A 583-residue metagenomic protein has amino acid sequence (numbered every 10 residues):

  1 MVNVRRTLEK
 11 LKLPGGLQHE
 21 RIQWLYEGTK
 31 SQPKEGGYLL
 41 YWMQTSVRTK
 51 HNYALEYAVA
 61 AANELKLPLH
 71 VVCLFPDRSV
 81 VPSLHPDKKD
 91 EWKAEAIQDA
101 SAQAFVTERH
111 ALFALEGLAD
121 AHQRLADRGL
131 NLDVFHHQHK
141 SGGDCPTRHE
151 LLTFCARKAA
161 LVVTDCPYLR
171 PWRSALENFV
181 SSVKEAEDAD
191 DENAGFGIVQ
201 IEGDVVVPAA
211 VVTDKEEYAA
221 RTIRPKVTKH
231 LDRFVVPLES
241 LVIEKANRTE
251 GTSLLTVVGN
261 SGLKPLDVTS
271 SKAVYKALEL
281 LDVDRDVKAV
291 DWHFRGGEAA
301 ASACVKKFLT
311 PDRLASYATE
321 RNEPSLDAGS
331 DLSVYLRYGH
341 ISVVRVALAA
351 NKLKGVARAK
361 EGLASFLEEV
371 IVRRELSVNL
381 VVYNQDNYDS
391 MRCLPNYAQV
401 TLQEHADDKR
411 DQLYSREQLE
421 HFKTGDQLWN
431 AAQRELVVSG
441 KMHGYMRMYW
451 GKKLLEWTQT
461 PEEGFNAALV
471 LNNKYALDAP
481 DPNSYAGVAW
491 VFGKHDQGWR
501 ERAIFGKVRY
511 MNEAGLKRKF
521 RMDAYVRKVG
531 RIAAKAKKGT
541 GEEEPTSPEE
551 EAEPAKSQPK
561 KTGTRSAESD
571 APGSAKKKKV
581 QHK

Functional and structural regions predicted by a protein language model:
M1-E250, R434, K453, W457-G487 (+1 more regions): Trp/Phe/Arg-rich N-terminal binding region typifying the photolyase-homology
M1-V2, T540-K583: Intrinsic disorder/low-complexity signal
N3-R5, S181-K184, V258-G259, T269 (+1 more regions): N-terminal non-cleavable signal-anchor helices
K34-E35, F196-G197, P208-A210, D214-Y397 (+1 more regions): Glycine/tryptophan-enriched, flexible segments
A54, G117, A121, A301-C304 (+5 more regions): Alpha-helical packing segments of well-folded alpha/beta enzyme cores
H136-Q138, D144-L151, L169, E217-I223 (+8 more regions): Secondary-structure junction/capping motif
L314, N322-K535: Active-site-proximal binding-pocket segments
